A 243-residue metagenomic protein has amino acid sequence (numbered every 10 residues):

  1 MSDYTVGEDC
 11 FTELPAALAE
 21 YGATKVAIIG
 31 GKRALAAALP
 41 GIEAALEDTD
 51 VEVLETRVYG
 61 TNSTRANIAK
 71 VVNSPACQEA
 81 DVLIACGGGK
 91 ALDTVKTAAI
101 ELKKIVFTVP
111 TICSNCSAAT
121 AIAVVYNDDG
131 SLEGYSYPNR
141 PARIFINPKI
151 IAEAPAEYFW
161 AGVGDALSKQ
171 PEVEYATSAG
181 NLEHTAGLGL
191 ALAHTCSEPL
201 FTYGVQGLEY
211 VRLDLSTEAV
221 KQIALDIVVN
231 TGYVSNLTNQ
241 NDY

Functional and structural regions predicted by a protein language model:
M1-D81: ATP/NTP phosphate-donor binding region
E8, G31-K32, C86-G88, V109-I112 (+3 more regions): Fold-independent oxyanion-binding glycine-rich loops and adjacent beta-strand/coil segments at enzyme active sites
F11-T12, L35-L39, R65, K90-T97 (+2 more regions): Short glycine/serine/threonine-rich phosphate/pyrophosphate-binding segments that cradle anionic phosphate groups
P15, E43, A69-V72, G164-Y175 (+2 more regions): Predominant activation on well-ordered alpha-helical scaffold segments within soluble catalytic domains
G60, C86-G88, N239-Y243: Active-site nucleophile and cofactor-binding loops and adjacent substrate-binding regions of central metabolic enzymes
P75-A98, L102-C113: A short, small-residue-rich loop immediately preceding and capping a beta-strand
L102-C196: A glycine/threonine-rich phosphate-anchoring loop and its flanking beta-alpha core in nucleotide/phosphate-binding
H184-Y243: Active-site segments that bind and position negatively charged phosphate/pyrophosphate groups
